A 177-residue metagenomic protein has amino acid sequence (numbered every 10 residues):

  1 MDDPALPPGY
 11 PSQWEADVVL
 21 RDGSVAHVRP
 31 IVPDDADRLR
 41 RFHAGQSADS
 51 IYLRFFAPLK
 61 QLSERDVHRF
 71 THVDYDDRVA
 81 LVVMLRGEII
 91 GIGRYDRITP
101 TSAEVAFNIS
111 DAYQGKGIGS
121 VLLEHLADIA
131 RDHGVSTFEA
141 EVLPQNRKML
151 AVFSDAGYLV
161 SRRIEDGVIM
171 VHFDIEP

Functional and structural regions predicted by a protein language model:
M1-P177: Long, contiguous binding/interaction regions
